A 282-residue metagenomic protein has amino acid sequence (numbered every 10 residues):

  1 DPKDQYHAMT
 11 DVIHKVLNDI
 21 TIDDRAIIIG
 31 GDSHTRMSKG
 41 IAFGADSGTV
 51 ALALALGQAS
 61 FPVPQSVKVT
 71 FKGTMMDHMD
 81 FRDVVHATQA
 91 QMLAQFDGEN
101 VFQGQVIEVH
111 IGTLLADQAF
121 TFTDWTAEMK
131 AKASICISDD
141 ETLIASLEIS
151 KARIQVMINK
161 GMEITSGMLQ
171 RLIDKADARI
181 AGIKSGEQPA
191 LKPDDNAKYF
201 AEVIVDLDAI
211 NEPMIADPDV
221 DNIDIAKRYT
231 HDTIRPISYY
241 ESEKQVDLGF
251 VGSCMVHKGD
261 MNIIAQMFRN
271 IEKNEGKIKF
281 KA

Functional and structural regions predicted by a protein language model:
D1-A282: Fe-S-dependent hydro-lyases/dehydratases of central metabolism
